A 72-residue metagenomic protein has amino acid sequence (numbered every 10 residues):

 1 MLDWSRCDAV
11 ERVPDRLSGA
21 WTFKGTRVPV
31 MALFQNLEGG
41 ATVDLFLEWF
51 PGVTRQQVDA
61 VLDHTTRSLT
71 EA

Functional and structural regions predicted by a protein language model:
M1-P29, F34, R67-A72: Acidic, low-complexity/disordered tracts enriched in E/D and polar residues
T26-A72: Long, charge-rich, low-complexity alpha-helical segments
